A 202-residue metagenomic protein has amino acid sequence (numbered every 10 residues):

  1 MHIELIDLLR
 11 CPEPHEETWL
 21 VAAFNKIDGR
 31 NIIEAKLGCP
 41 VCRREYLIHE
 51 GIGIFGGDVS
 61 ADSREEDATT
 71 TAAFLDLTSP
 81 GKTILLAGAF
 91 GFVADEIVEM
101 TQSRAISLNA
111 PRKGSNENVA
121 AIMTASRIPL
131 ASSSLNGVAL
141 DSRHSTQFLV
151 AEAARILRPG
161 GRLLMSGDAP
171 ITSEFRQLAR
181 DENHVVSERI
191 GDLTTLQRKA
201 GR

Functional and structural regions predicted by a protein language model:
E4-L8, I32-A35: Short metal-coordination and nucleic-acid-contact micro-motifs, chiefly zinc-binding Cys/His arrays
L8, E13, V21, F55-M100: Conserved alpha-helix/loop element of class I SAM-dependent methyltransferases that forms part of the SAM/SAH-binding
C11-P14, C39-C42: Short cysteine-rich clusters marking metal-coordination/redox-active sites
V41-D58: Short metal-binding segments enriched for Cys and/or His
T78-L130: Class I SAM-dependent methyltransferase SAM/SAH-binding core
S79-K82, E117-S142, T146-E152, G201: A short acidic, Gly/Pro-enriched loop at the edge of an enzyme's catalytic core that lines a small-molecule cofactor
Q147-L164, D168-A169: A short glycine-rich, Lys/Arg-flanked "PGG" loop and its adjoining helix->strand segment in the class I
S173-R202: Core SAM-dependent methyltransferase catalytic element
